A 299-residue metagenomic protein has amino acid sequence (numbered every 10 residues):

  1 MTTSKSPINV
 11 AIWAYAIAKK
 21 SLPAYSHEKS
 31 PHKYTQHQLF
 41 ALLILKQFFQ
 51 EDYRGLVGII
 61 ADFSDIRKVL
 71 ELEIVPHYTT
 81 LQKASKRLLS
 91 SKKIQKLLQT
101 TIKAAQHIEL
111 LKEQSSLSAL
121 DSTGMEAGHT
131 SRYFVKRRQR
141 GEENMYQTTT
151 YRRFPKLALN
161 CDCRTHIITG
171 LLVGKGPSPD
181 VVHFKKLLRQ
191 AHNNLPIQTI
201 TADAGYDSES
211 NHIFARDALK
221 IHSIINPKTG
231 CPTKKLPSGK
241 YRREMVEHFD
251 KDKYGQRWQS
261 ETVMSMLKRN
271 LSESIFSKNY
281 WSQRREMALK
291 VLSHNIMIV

Functional and structural regions predicted by a protein language model:
T2-F49: Basic, short loop/linker segments at the boundary and entry of helix-turn-helix/winged-helix-like folds
P31, H37, F48, S90-D217: Polybasic low-complexity intrinsically disordered regions
Q38, I60-D62, H77: Non-catalytic DNA-binding core/recognition domains of DNA-processing enzymes
L42, L56, H77, L81 (+9 more regions): Mobile genetic element proteins and their domesticated derivatives, centered on retroelements and DNA transposons
R54-L70: DNA-recognition alpha helix
V69-L89: Major-groove recognition helix of helix-turn-helix-like DNA-binding domains
A204-L271: Helix-centered, glycine/charged polyanion-binding patches within enzymatic domains that contact phosphate-containing
D250-V299: Basic, amphipathic alpha-helical segments enriched in Lys/Arg and hydrophobic/aromatic residues
